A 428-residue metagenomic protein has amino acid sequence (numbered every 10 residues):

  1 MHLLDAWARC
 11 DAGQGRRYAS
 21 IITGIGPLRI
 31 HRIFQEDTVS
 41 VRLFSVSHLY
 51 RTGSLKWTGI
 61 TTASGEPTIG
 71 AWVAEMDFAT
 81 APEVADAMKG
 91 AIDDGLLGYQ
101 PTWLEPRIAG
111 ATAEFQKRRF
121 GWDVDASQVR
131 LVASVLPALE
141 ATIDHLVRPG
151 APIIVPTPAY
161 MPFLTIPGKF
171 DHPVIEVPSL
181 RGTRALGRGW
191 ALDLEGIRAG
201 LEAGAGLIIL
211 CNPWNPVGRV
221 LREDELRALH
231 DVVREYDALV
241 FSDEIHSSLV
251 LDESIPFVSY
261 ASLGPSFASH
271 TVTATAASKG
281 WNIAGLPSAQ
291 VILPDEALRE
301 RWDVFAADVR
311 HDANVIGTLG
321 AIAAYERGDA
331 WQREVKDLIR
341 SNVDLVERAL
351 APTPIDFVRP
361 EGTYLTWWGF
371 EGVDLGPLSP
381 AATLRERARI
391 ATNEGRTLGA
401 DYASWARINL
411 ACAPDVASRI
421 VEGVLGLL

Functional and structural regions predicted by a protein language model:
Q14, S20-I22, R29-I33, T38 (+5 more regions): PLP-dependent enzyme catalytic core of the Aspartate aminotransferase-like
T38, P265-R340: Conserved core segment of the aminotransferase class I/II
S40-S134, A141, A324-R327, L428: N-terminal small-domain helix-loop-helix segment of the aminotransferase-like
L97-D231, S248-L249, I255-S266, V272: Conserved core of the PLP fold type I
F170, E235-Y236, F267, T353 (+1 more regions): Helix C-cap/helix->beta junction micro-motif
I322, I339-E347, F357-F370, Y402: Conserved glycine-rich beta-strand-loop-beta hairpin in the small C-terminal domain of fold type I
